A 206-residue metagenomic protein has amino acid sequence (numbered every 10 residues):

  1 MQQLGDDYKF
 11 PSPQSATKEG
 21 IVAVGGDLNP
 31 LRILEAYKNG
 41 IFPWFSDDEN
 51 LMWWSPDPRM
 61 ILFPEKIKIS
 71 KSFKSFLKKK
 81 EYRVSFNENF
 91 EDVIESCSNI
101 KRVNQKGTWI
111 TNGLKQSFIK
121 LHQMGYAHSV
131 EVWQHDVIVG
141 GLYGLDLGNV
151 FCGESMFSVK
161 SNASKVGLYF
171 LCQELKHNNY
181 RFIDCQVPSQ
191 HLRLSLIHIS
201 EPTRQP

Functional and structural regions predicted by a protein language model:
M1-E88: Conserved alpha/beta cores of soluble small-molecule-handling proteins
L34, F170-H177: Short glycine/serine- and small hydrophobic-enriched flexible loop segments
A36-N39, L51-M52, R59-M60, K68 (+2 more regions): A conserved beta-strand-loop-helix scaffold within acyl/acetyltransferase catalytic domains
F42, H128, R181, H198: Short acidic/polar active-site loop segments enriched in Thr and Asp
K160-C172: Conserved acetyl-CoA-binding loop-helix of GNAT-fold acetyltransferases
L175-Q186: Conserved GNAT acetyl-CoA-binding A-motif
H198-P206: Single conserved hydrophobic/aromatic residue that forms the stacking wall/gate of nucleotide- or nucleobase-binding
